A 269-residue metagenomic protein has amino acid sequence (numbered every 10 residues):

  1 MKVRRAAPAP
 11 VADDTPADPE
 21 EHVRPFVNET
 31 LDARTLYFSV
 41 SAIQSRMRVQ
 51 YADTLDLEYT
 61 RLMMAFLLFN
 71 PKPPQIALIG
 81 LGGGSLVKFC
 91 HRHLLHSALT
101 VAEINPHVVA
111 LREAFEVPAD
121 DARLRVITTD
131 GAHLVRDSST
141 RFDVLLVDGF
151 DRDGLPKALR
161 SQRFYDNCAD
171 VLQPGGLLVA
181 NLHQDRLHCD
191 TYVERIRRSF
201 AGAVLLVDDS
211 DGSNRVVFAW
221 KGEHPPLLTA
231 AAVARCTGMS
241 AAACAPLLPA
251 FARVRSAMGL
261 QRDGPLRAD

Functional and structural regions predicted by a protein language model:
K2-L31, T35, I43-Q50, L67 (+1 more regions): SAM/dcSAM-binding transferase cores
K2-V3, Q162-P226: C-terminal substrate-binding/active-site "lid" region of AdoMet-derived donor-dependent transferases
P16-D18, T30-R34, D53-D170, P174: The AdoMet/dcAdoMet-binding core of the Class I SAM-like
S41, G131, D209-D211: Residues that form or immediately flank small-molecule/cofactor binding pockets and catalytic motifs
S41-S45, F150-D153, L178: A short, flexible beta-alpha/helix-coil linker loop
S45-R48, R136-D137, D208: Short histidine-centered beta-strand/loop micro-motifs that create catalytic or ligand/metal-coordination sites
H96-A98, D121-R123, G175, A201-A203 (+1 more regions): A generic structural signal for alpha->beta connector loops
